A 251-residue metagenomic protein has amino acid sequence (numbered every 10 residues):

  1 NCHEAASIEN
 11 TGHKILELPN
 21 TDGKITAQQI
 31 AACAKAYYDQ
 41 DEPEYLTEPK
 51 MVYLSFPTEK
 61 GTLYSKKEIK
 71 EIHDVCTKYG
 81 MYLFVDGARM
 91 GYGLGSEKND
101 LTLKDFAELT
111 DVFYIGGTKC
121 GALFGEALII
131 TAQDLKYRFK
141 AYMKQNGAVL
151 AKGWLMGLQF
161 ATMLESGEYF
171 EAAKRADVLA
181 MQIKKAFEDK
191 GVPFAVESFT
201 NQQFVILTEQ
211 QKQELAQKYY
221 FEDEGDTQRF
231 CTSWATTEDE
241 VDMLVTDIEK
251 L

Functional and structural regions predicted by a protein language model:
N1-K218, E222-T236, L244-D247, L251: Conserved PLP-enzyme active-site core in the AAT-like
E240: Short, conserved phosphate/pyrophosphate- and ester-handling motifs at nucleotide-, phospho-/glycolipid
